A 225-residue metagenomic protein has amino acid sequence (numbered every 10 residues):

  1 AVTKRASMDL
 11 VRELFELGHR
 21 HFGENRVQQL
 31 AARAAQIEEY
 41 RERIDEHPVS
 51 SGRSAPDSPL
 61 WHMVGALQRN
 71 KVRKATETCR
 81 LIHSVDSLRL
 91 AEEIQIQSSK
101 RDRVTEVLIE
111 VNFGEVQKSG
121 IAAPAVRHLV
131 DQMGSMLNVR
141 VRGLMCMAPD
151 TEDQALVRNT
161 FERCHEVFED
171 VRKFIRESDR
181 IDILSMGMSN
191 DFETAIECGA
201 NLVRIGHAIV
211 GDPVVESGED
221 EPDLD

Functional and structural regions predicted by a protein language model:
A1-N190, C198, V210-D212: Conserved alpha/beta-domain cores
N201-L202: Divalent-metal-activated hydrolytic enzyme cores
H207: Glycine/alanine-rich phosphate-binding loops at beta-alpha junctions
E216-D225: Active-site loop ensemble at the mouth of alpha/beta enzyme cores that anchors a bound cofactor
